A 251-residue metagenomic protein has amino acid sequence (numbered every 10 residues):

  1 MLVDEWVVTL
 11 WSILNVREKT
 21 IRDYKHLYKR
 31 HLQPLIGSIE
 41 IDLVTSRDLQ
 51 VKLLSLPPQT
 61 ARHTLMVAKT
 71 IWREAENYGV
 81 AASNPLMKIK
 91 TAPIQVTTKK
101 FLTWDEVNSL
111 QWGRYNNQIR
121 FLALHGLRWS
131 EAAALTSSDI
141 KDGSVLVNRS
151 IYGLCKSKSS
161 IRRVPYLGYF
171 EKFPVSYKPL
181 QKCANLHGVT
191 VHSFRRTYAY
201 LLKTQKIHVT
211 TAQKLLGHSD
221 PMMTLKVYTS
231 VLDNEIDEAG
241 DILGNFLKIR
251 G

Functional and structural regions predicted by a protein language model:
L10-R73, Y78-V80, V96, V175-K178 (+2 more regions): N-terminal core-binding DNA-recognition domain of tyrosine site-specific recombinases/integrases
P58-T64, N77-A133, S160, R195: Basic, Lys/Arg- and aromatic-enriched nucleic-acid-binding interface segment
K88-T91, A134-Y169: Conserved tyrosine-mediated DNA breakage-rejoining catalytic core shared by Y-recombinases
W112-N116, H125, Y177-M222: Short, basic (Lys/Arg/His-rich) helix/loop patches that form interaction surfaces in the mid-to-C-terminal regions
A134-I140, Q213-S219, T229: A short, basic/aromatic helix-end/turn motif that makes direct DNA contacts
I151, L216-D241: Catalytic-site neighborhood detector that most strongly recognizes the C-terminal catalytic loop/helix of tyrosine
D241-L247: Short, basic, alpha-helical segments at the C-terminal edge of helix-turn-helix-like DNA-binding modules
